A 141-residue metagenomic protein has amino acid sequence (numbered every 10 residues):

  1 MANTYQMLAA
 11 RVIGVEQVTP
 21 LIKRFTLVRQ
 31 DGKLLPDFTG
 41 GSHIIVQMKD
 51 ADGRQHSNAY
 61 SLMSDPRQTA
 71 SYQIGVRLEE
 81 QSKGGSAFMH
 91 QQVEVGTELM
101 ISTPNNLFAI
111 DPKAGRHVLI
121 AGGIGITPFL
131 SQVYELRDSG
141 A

Functional and structural regions predicted by a protein language model:
A2-E98: Ferredoxin-reductase
N3, K83-A141: FNR/FR-type flavoprotein reductase catalytic core
